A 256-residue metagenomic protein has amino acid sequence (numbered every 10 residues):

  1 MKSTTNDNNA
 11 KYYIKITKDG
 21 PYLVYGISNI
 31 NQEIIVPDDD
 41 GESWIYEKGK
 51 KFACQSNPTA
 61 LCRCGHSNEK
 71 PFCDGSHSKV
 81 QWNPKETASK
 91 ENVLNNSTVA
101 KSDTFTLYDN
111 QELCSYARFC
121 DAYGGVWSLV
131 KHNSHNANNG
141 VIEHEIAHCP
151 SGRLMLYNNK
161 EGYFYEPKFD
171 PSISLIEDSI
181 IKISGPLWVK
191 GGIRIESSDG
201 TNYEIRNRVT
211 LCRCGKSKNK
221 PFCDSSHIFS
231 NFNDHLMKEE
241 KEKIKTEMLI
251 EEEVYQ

Functional and structural regions predicted by a protein language model:
M1-D40, K50-S56, V93-N95, D103-T104 (+4 more regions): Intrinsically disordered, low-complexity linkers and tails
I16, G26, E91-D121, G140-G162 (+2 more regions): Short Fe-S-cluster ligation motifs
Y22-V24, T59-C62, P71-C73, D121 (+4 more regions): Short, structured motif recognition centered on aromatic/hydrophobic residues
E47-R63, N95-Y116, V126-A147, N159-Y165 (+2 more regions): Ferredoxin-like iron-sulfur electron-transfer modules
G65-S67, G215-S217: Short gly/acidic/polar-rich coil/turn motifs that serve as flexible hinges in modular proteins
K70-Q81, S115-N133, H144-E161, K220-N231: Iron-sulfur cluster-binding cysteine motifs and their immediate structural context in ferredoxin-like electron-transfer
H77-L94, V130-E143, G162-D170, H227-I244: Short cysteine/histidine-rich metal-coordination sites, predominantly Zn2+-binding motifs
I193, V209-R213, N219, S225-F229 (+1 more regions): C-terminal functional regions that serve as terminal interaction/effector modules
